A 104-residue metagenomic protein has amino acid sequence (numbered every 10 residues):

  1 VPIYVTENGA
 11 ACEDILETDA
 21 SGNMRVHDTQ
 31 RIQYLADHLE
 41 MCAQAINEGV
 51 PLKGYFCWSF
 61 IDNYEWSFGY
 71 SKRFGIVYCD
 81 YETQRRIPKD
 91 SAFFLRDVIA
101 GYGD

Functional and structural regions predicted by a protein language model:
V1-D104: Non-catalytic scaffold segments within catalytic domains of secreted glycoside hydrolases
